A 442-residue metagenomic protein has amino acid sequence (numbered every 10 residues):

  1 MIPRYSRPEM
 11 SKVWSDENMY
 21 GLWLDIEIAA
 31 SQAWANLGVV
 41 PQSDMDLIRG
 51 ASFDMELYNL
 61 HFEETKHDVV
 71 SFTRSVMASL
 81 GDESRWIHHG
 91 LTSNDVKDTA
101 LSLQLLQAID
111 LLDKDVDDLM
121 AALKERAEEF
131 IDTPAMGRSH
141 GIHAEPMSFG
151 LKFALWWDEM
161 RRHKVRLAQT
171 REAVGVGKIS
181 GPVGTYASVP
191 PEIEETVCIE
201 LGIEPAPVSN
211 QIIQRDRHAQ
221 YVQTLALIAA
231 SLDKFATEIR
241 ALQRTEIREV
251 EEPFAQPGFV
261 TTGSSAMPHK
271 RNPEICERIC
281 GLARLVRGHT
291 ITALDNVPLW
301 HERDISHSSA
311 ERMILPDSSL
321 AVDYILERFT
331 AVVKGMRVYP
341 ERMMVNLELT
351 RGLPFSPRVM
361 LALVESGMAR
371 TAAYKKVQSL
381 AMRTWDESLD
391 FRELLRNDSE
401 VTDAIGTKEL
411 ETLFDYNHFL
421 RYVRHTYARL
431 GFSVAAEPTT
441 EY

Functional and structural regions predicted by a protein language model:
M1-S180, Y186, P191-T196, P205 (+4 more regions): A helix-coil-helix interface module used to build multimeric assemblies and to scaffold catalytic/cofactor sites
S11-S15, L57-Y58, V260-R278, R303-D317 (+4 more regions): Short beta-alpha connecting loops at secondary-structure transitions that line or flank enzyme active sites
G38, V322, A373: Residue-level signal for inorganic ion chemistry
V40, M45, I247-R248, A369: Conserved hydrophobic residue
I48-S52, I212, Q243, E251-F259 (+5 more regions): A general structural motif at alpha-helix termini
L101-D113, E128, I142-L299, S306-Y324: Charged, flexible cofactor/metal-binding loops and thiol motifs
L285-M368, K376: Long, amphipathic alpha-helical stalk/connector segments used for oligomerization, subunit docking, or mechanical
S356-A404: C-terminal hydrophobic structural anchor segments that stabilize assembly/packing rather than catalytic chemistry
